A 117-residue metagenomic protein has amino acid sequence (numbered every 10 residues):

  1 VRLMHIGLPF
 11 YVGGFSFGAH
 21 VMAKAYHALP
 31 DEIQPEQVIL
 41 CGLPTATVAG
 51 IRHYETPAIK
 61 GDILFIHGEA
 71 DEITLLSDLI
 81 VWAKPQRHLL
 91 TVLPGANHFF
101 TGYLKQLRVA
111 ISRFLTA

Functional and structural regions predicted by a protein language model:
H5-F15: Alpha/beta-hydrolase fold nucleophile elbow
G14-M22: Gly/Ala-rich beta-loop-alpha elbow adjacent to hydrolase catalytic centers
E32-T45: A conserved short beta-strand
T47, E69-T74, H98-F99: Acidic catalytic loop of the alpha/beta-hydrolase fold
I59-K60, F65-H67, D71: Short beta-strand/loop motif that positions the catalytic acidic residue of the alpha/beta-hydrolase fold
E69-H88: Conserved loop-alpha-helix segment in the C-terminal half of the alpha/beta-hydrolase fold that carries the catalytic
A96-Q106: Catalytic histidine-centered segment of alpha/beta-hydrolase-like enzymes
L104-A117: Catalytic active-site module of serine/aspartate enzymes centered on a nucleophile-bearing elbow/loop
